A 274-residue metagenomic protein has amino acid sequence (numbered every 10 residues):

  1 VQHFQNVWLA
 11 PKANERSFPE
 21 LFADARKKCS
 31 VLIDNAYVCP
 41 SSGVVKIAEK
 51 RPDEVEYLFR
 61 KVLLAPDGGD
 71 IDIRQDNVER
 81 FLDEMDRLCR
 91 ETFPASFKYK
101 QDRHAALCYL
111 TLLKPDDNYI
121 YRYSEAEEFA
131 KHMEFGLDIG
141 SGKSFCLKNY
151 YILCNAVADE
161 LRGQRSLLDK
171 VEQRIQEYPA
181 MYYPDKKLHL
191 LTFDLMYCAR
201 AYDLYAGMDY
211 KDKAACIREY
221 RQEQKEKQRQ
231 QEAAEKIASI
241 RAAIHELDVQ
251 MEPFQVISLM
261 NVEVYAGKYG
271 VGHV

Functional and structural regions predicted by a protein language model:
V1-Y99, P115-I237: An N-terminal alpha-helical hairpin/helix-loop-helix interaction module that forms a charged, gly/pro-flexible surface
A105, S124, L259, G267-Y269: Short amphipathic alpha-helical segments
A106-L113, E127: Contiguous, well-ordered alpha-helical segments that form the cores/surfaces of helical PPI scaffolds
C108-T111, Y151, V249-Q255: Generic detector of bulky aromatic hydrophobic side chains
Q222-Y265: Mixed-charge, Lys/Arg-rich low-complexity intrinsically disordered regions
G270-V274: Short beta-strand-centered aromatic/proline hotspots
